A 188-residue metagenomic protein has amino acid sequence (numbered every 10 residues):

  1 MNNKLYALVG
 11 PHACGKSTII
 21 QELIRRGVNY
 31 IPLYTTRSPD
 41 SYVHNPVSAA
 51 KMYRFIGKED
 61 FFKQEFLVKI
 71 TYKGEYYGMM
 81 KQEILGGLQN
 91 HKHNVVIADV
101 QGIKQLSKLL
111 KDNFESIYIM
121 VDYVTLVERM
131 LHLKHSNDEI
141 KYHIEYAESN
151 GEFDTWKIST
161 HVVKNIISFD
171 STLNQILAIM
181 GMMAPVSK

Functional and structural regions predicted by a protein language model:
L8: Hydrophobic anchor at the beta1->P-loop junction of P-loop NTPases
H12: The conserved Walker
S17: Walker A/P-loop
I20-Q21: The feature captures the helix immediately C-terminal to the Walker
N29, T35-N94, V100-Q101: ATP-dependent small-molecule kinase phosphotransfer cores that center on conserved nucleotide phosphate-binding segments
V95-D99, L110-L131: Conserved phosphate-donor/acceptor-positioning beta-strand/loop module used by diverse small-molecule
Q101-I103, S168: Alpha-helix capping/helix-boundary segments
H135-M183, S187-K188: Small-molecule kinase domains that catalyze NTP-dependent phosphoryl transfer to phosphate-bearing small molecules
